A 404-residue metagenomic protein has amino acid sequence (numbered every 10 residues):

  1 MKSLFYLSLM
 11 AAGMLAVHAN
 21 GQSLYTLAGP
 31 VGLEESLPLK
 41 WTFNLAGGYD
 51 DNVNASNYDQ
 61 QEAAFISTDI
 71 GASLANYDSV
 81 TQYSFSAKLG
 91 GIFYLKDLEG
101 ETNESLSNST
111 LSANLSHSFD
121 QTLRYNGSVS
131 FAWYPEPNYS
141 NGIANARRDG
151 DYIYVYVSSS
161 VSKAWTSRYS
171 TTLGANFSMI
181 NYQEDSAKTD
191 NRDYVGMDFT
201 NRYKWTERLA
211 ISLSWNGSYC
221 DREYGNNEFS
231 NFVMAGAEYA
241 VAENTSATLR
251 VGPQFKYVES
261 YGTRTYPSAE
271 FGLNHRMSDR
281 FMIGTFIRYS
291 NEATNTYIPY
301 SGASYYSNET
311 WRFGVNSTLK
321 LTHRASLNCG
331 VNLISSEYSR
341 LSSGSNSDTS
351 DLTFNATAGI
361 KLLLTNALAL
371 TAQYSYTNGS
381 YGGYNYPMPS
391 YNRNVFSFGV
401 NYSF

Functional and structural regions predicted by a protein language model:
M1-E34: Cleavable N-terminal export/targeting peptides
G21-F404: Gram-negative and organellar
